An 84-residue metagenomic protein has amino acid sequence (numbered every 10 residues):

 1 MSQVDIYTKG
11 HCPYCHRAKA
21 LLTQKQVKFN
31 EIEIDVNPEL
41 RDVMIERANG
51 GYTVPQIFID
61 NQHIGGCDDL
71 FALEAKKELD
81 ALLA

Functional and structural regions predicted by a protein language model:
M1-K28: Local sequence-structure signature of Cys/Sec-based thiol-disulfide redox active-site neighborhoods
K9, N37, K76: ATP/adenylate-binding site constellation spanning eukaryotic-like Ser/Thr protein kinases, ABC-transporter
A20, D42, E46, A81-A84: Replace "anionic and nucleotidyl ligands
I34-G51: Thioredoxin-like thiol-disulfide oxidoreductase module
N49-F58, D68: Structural micro-motif
I59-A84: Non-catalytic, surface beta->alpha helical segment in thiol-disulfide oxidoreductase systems
